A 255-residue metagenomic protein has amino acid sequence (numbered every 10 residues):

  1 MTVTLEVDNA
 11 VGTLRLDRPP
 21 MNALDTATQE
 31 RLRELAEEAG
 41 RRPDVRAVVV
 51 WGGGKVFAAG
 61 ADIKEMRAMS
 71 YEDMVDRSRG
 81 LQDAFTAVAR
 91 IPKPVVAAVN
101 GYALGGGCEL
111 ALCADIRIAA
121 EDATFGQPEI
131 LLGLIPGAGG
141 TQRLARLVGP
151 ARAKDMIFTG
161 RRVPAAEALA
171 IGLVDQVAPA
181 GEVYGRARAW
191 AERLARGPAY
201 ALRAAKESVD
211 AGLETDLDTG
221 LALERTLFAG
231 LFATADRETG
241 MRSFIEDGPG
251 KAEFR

Functional and structural regions predicted by a protein language model:
M1-G53, T86: Conserved CoA-thioester-binding segment of acyl-CoA-metabolizing enzymes
M1-N9, R41-R42, G160-A166, G181 (+1 more regions): C-terminal alpha-helix plus adjacent terminal tail
L14, R31-L32, V50, D62 (+5 more regions): Terminal peptide-recognition signature
A27-R33, G80, A87, R186 (+3 more regions): Charged catalytic carboxylate motif
Q29, A36, F57, F125 (+2 more regions): Conserved hydrophobic/aromatic "anchor" residues that stabilize well-ordered secondary structure elements
R31, G52-A87, A103, G133 (+1 more regions): Glycine- (often His-adjacent) and acidic-residue-rich active-site loop that binds/positions the CoA thioester
A89-L202, G230, T234-A235, T239-R242: Crotonase-fold acyl-CoA enzyme core
